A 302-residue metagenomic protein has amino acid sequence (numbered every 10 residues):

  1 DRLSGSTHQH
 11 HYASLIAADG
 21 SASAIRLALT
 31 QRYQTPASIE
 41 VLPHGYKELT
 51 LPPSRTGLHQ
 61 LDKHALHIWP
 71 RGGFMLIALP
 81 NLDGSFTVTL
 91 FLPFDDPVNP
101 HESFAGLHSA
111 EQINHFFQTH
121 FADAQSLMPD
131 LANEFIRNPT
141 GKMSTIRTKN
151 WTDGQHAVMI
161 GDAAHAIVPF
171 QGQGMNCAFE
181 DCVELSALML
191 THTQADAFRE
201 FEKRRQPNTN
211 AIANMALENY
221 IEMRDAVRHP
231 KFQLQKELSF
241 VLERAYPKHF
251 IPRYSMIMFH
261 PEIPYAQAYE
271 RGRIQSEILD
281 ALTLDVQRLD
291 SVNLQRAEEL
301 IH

Functional and structural regions predicted by a protein language model:
D1-R2, I160: Generic recognition of long tandem-repeat/solenoid scaffolds
R2-M143, R147-D153: Conserved FAD-binding catalytic core of PHBH/FMO-like flavoproteins
L15, D19-A22, W69-I77, P93-D96 (+6 more regions): Short, surface-exposed, charge-dense and proline/glycine-enriched linear segments
I16-A17, L49, P139-R228, P264: Conserved mid-domain beta->alpha element of the FAD-binding
S23, A110-E111, E180-V183, F232 (+1 more regions): A structural signal for well-ordered alpha-helical segments within the folded catalytic domains of diverse enzymes
R26-L27, H156, R205, L234: Short, cationic motifs built from Arg/Lys/His that form the positively charged side of catalytic pockets
L51-S54, E184, V241: Generic non-transmembrane alpha-helical segments
S126, A187-H302: C-terminal helical "tail/cap" subdomain of flavin- and related membrane-associated enzymes
